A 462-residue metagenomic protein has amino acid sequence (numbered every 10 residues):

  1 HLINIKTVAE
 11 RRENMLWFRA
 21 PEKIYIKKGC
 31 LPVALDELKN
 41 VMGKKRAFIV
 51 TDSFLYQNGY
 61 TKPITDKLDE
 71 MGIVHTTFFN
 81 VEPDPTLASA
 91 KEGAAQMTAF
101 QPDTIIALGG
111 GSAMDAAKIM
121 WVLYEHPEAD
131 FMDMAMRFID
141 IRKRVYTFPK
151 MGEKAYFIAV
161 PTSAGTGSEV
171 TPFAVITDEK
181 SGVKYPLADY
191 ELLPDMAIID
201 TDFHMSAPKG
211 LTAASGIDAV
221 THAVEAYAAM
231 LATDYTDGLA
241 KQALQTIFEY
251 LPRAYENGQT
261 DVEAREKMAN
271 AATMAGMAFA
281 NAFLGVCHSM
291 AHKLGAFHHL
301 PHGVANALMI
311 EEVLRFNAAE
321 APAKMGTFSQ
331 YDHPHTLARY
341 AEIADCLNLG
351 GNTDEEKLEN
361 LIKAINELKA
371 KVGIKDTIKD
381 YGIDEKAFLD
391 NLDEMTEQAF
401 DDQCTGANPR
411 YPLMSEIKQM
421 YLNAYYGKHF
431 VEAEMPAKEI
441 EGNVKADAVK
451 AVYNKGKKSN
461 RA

Functional and structural regions predicted by a protein language model:
H1-N14: C-terminal segments
M15-T104, I378-K379: ATP/NTP phosphate-donor binding region
L31-A34, Q57-Y60, L87, S112-A117 (+3 more regions): Short glycine/serine/threonine-rich phosphate/pyrophosphate-binding segments that cradle anionic phosphate groups
A88-D202: Glycine/threonine-rich beta-strand-loop-alpha-helix active-site module that forms ligand/phosphate-binding
V170-A282: Carboxylate- and glycine-rich phosphate/diphosphate-binding segment that chelates Mg2+/Mn2+
F297, V304-A387, F430-V431, M435-K438 (+1 more regions): Gly/Pro-rich interdomain helix-loop hinge
A387-A462: Short, amphipathic C-terminal "tail helix"
